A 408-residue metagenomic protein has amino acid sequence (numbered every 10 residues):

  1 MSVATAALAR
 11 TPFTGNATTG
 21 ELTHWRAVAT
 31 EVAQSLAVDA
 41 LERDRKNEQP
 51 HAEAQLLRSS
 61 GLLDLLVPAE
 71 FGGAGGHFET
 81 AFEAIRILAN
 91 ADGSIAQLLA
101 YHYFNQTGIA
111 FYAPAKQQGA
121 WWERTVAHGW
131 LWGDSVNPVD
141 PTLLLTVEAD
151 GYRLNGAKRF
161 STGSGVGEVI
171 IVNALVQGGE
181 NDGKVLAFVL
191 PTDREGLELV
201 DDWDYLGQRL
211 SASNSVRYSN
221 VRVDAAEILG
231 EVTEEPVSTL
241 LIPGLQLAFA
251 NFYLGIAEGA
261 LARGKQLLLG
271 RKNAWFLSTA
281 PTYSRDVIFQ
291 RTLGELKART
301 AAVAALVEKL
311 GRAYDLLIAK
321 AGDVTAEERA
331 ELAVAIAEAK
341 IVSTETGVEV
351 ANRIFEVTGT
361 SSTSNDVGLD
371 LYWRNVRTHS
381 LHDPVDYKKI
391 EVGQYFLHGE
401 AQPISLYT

Functional and structural regions predicted by a protein language model:
M1-E21, K389-T408: Intrinsic disorder at enzyme termini
V28-E31, I256, R263, E295 (+5 more regions): Charged, amphipathic alpha-helical oligomerization/scaffolding segments
L41-D44, A301-I341, F355-T358: C-terminal helix-coil-helix/basic helical segment that borders enzyme active sites and/or dimer interfaces and provides
Q49-S59, D64-V166: Glycine-rich flavin
A157-R194, G359: DPxDG-like acidic metal-binding loop motif
R159-S164, L245-F249, H382: Glycine-rich phosphate/pyrophosphate-binding beta-alpha loops
Y205-A301: Glycine-rich beta->alpha junctions and the first turn(s) of the following alpha-helix
T358-T408: Glycine-rich phosphate/cofactor-binding loops in nucleotide/flavin-utilizing enzymes
